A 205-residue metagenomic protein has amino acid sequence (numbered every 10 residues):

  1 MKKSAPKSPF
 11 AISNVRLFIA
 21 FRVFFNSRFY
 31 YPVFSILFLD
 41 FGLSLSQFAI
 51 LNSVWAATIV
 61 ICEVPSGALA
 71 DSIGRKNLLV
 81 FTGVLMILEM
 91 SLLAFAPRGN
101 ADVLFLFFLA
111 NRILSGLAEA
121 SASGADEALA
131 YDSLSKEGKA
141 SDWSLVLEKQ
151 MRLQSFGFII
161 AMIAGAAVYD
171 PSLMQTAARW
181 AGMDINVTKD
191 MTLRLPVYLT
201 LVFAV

Functional and structural regions predicted by a protein language model:
K2-C62, M86, L92-A94, L114: Helix-loop boundary and gating motifs at the non-cytosolic
D40, G99, G157-T200: Transmembrane alpha-helix termini and helix-breaking/packing motifs in multi-pass membrane transporters
S44-N52, W143, L147, T192-L193: Juxtamembrane helix-start elements in MFS-like secondary transporters
A56-V64, S155-M162: Residue-level signature of mid-helix packing/kink "hotspots" within the transmembrane helices of 12-pass Major
G67-A68, S72: Membrane-interface helix termini in secondary transporters
R75-F81, P196: Juxtamembrane helix-start motifs in multi-pass secondary transporters
V80, V84-D102, F108: C-terminal ends and interior cores of transmembrane alpha-helices in multi-pass membrane transporters/permeases
N111-Q154: Cytoplasmic helix-loop-helix junction between adjacent transmembrane helices in 12-TM secondary transporters
